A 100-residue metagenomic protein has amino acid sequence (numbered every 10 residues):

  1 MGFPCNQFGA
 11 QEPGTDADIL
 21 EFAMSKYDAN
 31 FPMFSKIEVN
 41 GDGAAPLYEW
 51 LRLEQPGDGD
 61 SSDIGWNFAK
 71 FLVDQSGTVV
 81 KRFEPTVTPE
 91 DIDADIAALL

Functional and structural regions predicted by a protein language model:
M1-A45: Structural microenvironment flanking redox-active thiols in thiol-disulfide oxidoreductases
P46-E49, L53-L100: Thiol-/selenol-based redox modules, centered on thioredoxin-like and closely related oxidoreductase domains
